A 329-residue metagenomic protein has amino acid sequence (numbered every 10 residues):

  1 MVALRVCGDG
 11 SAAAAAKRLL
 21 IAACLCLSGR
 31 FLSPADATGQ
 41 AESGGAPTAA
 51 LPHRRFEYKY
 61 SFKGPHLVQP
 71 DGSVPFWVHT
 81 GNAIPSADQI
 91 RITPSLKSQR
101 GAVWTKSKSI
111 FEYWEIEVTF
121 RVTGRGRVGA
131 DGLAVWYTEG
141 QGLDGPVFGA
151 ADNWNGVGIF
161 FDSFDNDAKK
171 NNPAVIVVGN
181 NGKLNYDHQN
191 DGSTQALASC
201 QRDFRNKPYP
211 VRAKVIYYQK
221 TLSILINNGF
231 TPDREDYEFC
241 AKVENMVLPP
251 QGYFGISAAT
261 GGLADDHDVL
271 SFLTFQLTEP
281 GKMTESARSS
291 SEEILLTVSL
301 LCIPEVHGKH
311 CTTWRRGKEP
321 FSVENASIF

Functional and structural regions predicted by a protein language model:
V2-F329: Polar, low-complexity loop segments and adjacent catalytic/binding residues used for recognizing and processing sugar
